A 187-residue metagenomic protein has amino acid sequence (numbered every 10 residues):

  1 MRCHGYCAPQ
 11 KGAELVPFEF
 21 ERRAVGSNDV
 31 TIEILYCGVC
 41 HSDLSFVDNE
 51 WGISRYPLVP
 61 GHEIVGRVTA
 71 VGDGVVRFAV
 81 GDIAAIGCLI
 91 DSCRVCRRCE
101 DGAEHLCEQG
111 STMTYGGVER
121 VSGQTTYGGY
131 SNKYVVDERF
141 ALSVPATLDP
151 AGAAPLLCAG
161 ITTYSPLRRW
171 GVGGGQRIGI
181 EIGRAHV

Functional and structural regions predicted by a protein language model:
C3, D82, G175-Q176: Nucleotide donor/acceptor-binding cores
Q10, E21-R22, R55-G61, V121-T126 (+1 more regions): Short Gly/Pro-enriched turn/cap motifs at secondary-structure boundaries
G12-P17, H41-S42: Short N-terminal binding/cap micro-motifs at the start of the first secondary-structure element
R23-C37, E50-E100, H105, S143-T147: Glycine-rich beta-strand-centered segment in the early N-terminal region that forms part of a ligand/cofactor-binding
S42-D48: Cytochrome P450 core scaffold surrounding the K-helix E-X-X-R motif and the conserved "meander" helix-loop region
C93-G179: NAD(P)H dinucleotide-binding glycine-rich loop of Rossmann-like/cofactor-binding domains, especially the beta1-alpha1
A185-V187: Conserved small/polar residues in nucleotide/adenosyl-binding loops
